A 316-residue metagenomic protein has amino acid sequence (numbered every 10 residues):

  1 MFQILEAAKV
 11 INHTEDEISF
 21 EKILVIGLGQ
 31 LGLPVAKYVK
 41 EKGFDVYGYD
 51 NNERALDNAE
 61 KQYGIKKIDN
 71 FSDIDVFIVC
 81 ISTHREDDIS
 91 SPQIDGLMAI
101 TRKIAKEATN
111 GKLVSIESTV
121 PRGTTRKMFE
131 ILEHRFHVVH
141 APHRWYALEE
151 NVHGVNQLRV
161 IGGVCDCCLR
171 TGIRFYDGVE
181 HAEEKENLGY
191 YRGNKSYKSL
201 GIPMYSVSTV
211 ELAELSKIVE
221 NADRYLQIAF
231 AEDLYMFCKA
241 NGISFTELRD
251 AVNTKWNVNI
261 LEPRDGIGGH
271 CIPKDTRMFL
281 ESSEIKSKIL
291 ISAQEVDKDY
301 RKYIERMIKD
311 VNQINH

Functional and structural regions predicted by a protein language model:
M1-H316: Structural/interface elements that position substrates and couple domains in central-metabolism enzymes
